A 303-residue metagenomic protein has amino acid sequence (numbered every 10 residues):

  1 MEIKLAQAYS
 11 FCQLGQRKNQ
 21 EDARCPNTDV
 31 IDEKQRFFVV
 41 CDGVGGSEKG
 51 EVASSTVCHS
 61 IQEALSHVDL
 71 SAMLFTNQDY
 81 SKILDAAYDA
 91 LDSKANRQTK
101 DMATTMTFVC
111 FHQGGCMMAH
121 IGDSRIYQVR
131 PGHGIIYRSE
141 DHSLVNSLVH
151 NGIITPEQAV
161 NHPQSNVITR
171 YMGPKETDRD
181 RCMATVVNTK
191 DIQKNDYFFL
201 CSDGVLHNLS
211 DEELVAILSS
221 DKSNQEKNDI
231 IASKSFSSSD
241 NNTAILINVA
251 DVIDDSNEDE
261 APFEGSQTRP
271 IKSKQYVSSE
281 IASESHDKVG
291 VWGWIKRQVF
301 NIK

Functional and structural regions predicted by a protein language model:
M1-K303: PP2C/PPM-type serine/threonine phosphatase catalytic domain
